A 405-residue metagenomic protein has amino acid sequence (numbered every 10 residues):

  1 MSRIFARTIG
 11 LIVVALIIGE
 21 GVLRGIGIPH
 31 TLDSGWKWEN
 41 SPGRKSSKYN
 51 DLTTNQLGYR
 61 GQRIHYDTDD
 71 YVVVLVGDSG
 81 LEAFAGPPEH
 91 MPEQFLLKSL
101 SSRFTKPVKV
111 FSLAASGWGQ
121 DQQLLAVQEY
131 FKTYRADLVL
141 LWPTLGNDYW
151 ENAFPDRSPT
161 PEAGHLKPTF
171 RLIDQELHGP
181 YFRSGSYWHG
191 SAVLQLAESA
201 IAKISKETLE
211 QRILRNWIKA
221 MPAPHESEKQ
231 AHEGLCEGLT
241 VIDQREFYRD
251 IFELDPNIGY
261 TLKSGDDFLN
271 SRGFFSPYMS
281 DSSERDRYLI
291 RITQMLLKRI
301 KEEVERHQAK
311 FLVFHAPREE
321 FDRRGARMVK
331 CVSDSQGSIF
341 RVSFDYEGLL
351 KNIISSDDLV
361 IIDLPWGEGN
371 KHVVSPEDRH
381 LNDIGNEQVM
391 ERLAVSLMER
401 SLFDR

Functional and structural regions predicted by a protein language model:
M1-V72, P87, T133-D137, Y149-A153 (+4 more regions): N-terminal secretory targeting modules
F5-R7, E377-R405: Histidine-centered active-site loop/cap adjacent to the catalytic His in serine esterases/O-acetyl transfer systems
R24-F104, V127, C236, E246 (+4 more regions): Membrane/wall-proximal cationic-aromatic binding patches
V72-V74, G80-L166, T240-T261: Conserved SGNH/GDSL esterase-like catalytic core that processes O-acyl groups on lipids and polysaccharides
G80-G86, S112-S116, D286-I290, I339 (+1 more regions): Second-shell loop/turn segments in exported
S112-A114, H315-P317, D363-P365: Residue-level recognition of beta-strand->loop/alpha-helix junctions
Q120, L124, I290, Q294 (+1 more regions): Short, amphipathic alpha-helical "lid/cap" segments that border enzyme active or binding sites
G146-K351, G367-H372: Serine-dependent acyl-ester chemistry module
